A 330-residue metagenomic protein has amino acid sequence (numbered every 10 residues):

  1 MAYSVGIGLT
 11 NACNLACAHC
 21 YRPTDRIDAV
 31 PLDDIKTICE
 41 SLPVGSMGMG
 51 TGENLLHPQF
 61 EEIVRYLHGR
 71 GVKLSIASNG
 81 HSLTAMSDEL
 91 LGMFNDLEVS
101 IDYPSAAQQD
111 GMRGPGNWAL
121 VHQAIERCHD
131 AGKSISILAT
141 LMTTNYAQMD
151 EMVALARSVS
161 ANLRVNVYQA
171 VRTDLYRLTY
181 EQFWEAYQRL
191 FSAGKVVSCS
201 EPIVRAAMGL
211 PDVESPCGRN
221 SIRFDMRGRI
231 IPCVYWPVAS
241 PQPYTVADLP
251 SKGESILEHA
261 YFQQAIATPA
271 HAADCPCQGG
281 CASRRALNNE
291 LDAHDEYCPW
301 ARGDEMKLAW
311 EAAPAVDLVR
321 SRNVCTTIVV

Functional and structural regions predicted by a protein language model:
M1, P237-V330: Flexible mid-to-C-terminal extensions adjoining Fe-S/redox cofactors in radical SAM and related proteins
M1-E89, M93: Conserved alpha-helical substructure of the radical SAM core
S4, G8, S136, R223 (+1 more regions): Conserved beta-strand segments that form the floor/walls of ligand-binding pockets within enzyme and binding domains
I7, N11-N14, P211, P269-H271 (+2 more regions): Processing junctions and N-termini across compartments
A16, P43-G45, M93, S134 (+2 more regions): Short loop/turn motifs at secondary-structure junctions
A29-V30, R70, S100-D102, A107-I231 (+1 more regions): Radical SAM enzyme [4Fe-4S]-AdoMet core and its adjacent flexible, acidic and glycine-rich loops/tails across
E89-L90, R127, D274: Well-formed, non-transmembrane alpha-helical positions, independent of function
